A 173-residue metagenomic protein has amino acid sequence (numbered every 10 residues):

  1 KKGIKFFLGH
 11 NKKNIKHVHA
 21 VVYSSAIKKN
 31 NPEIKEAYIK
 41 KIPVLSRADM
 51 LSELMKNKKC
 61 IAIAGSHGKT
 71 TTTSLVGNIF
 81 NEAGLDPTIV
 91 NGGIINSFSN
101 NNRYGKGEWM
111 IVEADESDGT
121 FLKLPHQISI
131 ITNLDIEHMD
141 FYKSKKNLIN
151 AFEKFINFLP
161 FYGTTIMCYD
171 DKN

Functional and structural regions predicted by a protein language model:
K1-F7: Long, basic/Gly/Ser/Thr-rich N-terminal segments that mediate initial subcellular attachment or targeting
K12-H17, S25-Y169, N173: Phosphate-binding loop of NTP-binding sites
